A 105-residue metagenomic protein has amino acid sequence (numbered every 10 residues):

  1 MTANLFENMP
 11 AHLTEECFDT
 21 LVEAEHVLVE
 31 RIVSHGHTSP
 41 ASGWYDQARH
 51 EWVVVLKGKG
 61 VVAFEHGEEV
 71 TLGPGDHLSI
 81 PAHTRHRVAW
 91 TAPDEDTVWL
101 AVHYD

Functional and structural regions predicted by a protein language model:
M1-W44: A short, N-terminal "cap"/entry segment at the start of jelly-roll beta-barrel domains of the cupin/DSBH fold
H26, G67, P93-E95: Short strand-connecting beta-turns/loops that link adjacent beta-strands
H26-V29, H50, T97-W99: Structural motif
Y45-D46, H86: Histidine-centered divalent metal-coordination motifs
D46-V62: Short, conserved beta-strand element in jelly-roll/cupin
H66-A82: Short acidic-glycine-tyrosine-enriched beta hairpin
H83-D105: Ligand-binding loop in jelly-roll beta-barrel domains
